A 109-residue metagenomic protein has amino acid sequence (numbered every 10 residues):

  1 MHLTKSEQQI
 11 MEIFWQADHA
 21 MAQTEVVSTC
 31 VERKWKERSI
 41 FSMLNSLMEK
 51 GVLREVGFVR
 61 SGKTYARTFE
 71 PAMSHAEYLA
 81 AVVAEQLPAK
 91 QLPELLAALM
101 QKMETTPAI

Functional and structural regions predicted by a protein language model:
M1-I13, A17, S74, E85-A89: Short alpha-helical segments that sit at the start of domains
L3-S6, F58-A80: Short, cationic-aromatic polyanion-contact patches
K5, M21-A22, S39: Alpha-helix N-cap and coil->helix boundary residues
A20-T29: Short acidic, hydrophobic short linear motifs in intrinsically disordered regions
K34-E49: Short amphipathic alpha-helical interaction segments
M48-R60: A short, conserved structural fragment
A76-I109: Amphipathic alpha-helical dimerization/coiled-coil segments that flank or bridge DNA-binding/regulatory modules
